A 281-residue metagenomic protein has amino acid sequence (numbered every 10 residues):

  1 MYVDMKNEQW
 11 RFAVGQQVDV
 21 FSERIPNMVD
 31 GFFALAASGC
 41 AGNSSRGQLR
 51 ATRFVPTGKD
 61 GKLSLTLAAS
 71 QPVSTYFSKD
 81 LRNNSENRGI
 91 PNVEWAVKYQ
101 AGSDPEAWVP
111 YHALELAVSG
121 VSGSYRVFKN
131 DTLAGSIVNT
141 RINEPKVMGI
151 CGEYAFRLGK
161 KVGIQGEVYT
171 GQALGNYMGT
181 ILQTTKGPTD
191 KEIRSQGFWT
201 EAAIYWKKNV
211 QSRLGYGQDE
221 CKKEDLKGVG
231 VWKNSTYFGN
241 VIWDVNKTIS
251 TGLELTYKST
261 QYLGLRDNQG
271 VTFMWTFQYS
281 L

Functional and structural regions predicted by a protein language model:
M1-Q9, F21-A36, Y76-N84, R126-I142 (+6 more regions): Surface-exposed loop and membrane-interface regions of Gram-negative outer-membrane beta-barrel proteins
M1-T75, G89-E94, K98-P105, G166 (+1 more regions): Outer membrane beta-barrel
D4-N7, R53-V55, Y99-A101, F156 (+4 more regions): Residue-level signature of outer-membrane beta-barrel architecture
Q9-F12, G58-L65, D104-A107, K161-I164 (+2 more regions): Repeated loop/turn-to-beta-strand initiation elements of outer-membrane beta-barrel proteins
G15-Q17, T66-S70, A117-V121, E167-Y169 (+4 more regions): Transmembrane beta-strands of outer-membrane beta-barrel proteins
N43-L49, G89-V93, E144-I150, E192-F198 (+2 more regions): Residues that define the transmembrane beta-barrel architecture of outer-membrane proteins
W95-L226, G230-V231: Detector for outer-membrane/organellar transmembrane beta-barrel domains, recognizing the amphipathic beta-strand
W243-V245, N268-L281: Outer-membrane beta-barrel "beta-signal"
